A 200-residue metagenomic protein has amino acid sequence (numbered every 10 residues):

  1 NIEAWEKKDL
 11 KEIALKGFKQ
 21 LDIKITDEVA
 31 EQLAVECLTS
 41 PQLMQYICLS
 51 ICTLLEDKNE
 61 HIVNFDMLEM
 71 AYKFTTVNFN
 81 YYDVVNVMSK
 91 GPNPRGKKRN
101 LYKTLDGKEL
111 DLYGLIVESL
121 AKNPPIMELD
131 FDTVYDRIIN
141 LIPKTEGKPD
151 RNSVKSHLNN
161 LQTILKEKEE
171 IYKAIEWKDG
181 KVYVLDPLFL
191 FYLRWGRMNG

Functional and structural regions predicted by a protein language model:
I2-V29, T39-Q42, Y46-I47: Conserved small helical "lid"/interfacial subdomain of P-loop NTPases
A14, L33, D186: Conserved RecA-like P-loop NTPase ATPase core
K19, A30-L38, C52, A121: C-lobe helix-loop cap of protein kinase catalytic domains
D22-T26, L43, N59-E60, E146-D150 (+1 more regions): Short, surface-exposed helix-loop/turn micro-motifs enriched in polar/charged residues
T39, S50-I62, N123-I126: AAA+ ATPase "lid" subdomain C-terminal helix
Y46-C48, L193-R194: Short hydrophobic alpha-helical segments that form membrane-spanning helices or hydrophobic packing faces of helical
D66-G200: C-terminal leucine-rich, beta-strand-based interaction scaffolds used for sensing/assembly
